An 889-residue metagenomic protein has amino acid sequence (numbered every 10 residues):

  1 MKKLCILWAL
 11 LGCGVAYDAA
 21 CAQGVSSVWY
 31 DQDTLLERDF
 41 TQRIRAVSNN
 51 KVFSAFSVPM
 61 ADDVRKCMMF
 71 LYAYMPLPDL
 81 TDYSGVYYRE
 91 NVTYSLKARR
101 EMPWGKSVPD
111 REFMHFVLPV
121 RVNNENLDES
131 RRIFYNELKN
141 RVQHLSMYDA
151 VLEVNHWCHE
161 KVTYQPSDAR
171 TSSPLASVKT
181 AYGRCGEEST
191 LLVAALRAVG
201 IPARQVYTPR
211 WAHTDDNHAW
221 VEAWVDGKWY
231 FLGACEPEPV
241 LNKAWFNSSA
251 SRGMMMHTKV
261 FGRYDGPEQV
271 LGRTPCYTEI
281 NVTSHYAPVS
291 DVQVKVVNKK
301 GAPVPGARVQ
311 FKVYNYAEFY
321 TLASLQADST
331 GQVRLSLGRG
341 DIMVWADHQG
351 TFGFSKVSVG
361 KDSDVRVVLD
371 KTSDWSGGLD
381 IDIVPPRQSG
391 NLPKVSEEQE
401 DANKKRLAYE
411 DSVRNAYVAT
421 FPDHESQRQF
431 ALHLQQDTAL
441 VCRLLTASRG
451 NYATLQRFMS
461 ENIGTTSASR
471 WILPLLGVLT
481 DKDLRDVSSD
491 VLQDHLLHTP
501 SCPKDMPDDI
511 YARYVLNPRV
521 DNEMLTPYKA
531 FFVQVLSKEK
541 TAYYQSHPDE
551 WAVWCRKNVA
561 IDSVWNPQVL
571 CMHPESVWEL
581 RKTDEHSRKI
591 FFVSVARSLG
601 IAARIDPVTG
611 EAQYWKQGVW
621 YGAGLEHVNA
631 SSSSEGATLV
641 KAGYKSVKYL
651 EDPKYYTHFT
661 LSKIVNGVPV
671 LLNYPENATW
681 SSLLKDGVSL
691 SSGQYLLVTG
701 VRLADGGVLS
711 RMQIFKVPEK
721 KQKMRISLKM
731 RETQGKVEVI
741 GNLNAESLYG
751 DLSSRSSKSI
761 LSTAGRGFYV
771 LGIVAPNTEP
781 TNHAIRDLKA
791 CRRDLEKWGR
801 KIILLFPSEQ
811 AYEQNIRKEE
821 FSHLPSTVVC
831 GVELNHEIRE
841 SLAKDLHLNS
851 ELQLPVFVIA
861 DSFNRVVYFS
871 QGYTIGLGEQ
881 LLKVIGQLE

Functional and structural regions predicted by a protein language model:
M1-G24: Bacterial Sec-dependent N-terminal signal peptides
A22-V151, N155, A198, V225-Y230 (+9 more regions): N-terminal accessory/pre-domain segments preceding catalytic cores
L127-K139, C158-T190, Y528-F531, R556-D584: Short, conserved helix/loop micro-motifs enriched in His/Cys and acidic residues
V154, A181-V206, V221, W551 (+1 more regions): Cysteine-centered nucleophilic/redox motifs
L175-T180, P209-W224, H573-L580, G610-V619: Beta-rich nucleic-acid/ligand-interaction surfaces
H213-D215, K654, E851-L852: Short, solvent-exposed loop/turn segments at conserved positions within beta-propeller repeat blades
H218-W220, P825-V828, A843-V858: Structural micro-motif
P237-V240: Surface-exposed loop and adjacent secondary-structure segments within mature catalytic domains
